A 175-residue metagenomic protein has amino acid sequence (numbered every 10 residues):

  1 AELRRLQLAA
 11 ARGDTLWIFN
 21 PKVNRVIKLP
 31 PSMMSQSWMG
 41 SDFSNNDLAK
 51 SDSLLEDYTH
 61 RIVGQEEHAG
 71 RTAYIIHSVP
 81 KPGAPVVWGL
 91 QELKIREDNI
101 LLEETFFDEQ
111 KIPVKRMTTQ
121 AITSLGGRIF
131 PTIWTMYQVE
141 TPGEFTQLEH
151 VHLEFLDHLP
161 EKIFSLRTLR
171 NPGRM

Functional and structural regions predicted by a protein language model:
A1-A10: Functional cores of ribonucleases/endoribonucleases
A10-G89, D108-Q110, F164-M175: Flexible, processing/modification-adjacent segments and terminal tails in exported/periplasmic/extracellular proteins
K28, Q36, A49, A69-S165: Gly/Pro-enriched, hydrophobic low-complexity segments that function as extracytoplasmic propeptides/linkers
